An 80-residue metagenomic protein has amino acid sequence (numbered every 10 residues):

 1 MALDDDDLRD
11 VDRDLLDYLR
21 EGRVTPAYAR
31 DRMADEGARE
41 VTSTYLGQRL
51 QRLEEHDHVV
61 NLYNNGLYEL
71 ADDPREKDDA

Functional and structural regions predicted by a protein language model:
M1-R20, K77-A80: Short alpha-helical segments that sit at the start of domains
A2, E36-G37: Short, contiguous strand/loop micro-motifs
Y18-R23, E36: Short helix-capping/hinge SLiMs at alpha-helix to coil transitions
V24-A34: Short acidic, hydrophobic short linear motifs in intrinsically disordered regions
R39-E55: Short amphipathic alpha-helical interaction segments
E54-Y63: A short, conserved structural fragment
N65-D72: Minor-groove-contacting beta-hairpin "wing" of winged helix-turn-helix DNA-binding domains
